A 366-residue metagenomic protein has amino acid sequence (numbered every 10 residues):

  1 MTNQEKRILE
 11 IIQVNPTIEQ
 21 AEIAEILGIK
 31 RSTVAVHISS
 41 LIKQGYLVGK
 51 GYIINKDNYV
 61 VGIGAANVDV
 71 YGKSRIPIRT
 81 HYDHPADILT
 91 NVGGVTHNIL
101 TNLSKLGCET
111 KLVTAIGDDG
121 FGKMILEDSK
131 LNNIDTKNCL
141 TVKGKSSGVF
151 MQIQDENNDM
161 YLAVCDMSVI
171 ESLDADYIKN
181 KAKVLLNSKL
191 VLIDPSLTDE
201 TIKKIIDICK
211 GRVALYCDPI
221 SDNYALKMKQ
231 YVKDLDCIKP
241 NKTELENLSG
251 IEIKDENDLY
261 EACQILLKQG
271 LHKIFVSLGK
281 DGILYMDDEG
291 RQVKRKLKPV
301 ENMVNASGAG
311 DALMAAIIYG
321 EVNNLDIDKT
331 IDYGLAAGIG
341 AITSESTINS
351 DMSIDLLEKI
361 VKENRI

Functional and structural regions predicted by a protein language model:
M1-Q20, I26-S32, V36-N55, K229 (+1 more regions): Conserved phosphate-binding/catalytic region of the ribokinase-like
Q4, I8-E10, I18-I26, K30-A115 (+1 more regions): Glycine-rich phosphate/adenosyl-contacting loop at the front of the ribokinase-like
K43-Y46, E171-D176, C217-N223: Short gly/ser/thr-rich secondary-structure transition/capping motifs
K56-D57, H81-A86, K105-K189, G211 (+1 more regions): Conserved N-terminal subdomain of the carbohydrate kinase-like
Y59, V70, K189-L190, C237: Structural motif
P77-D87, N133, Q292-E301: Glycine/charged-rich beta-loop-alpha catalytic/anionic-binding loops adjacent to active sites
L103, N241, G310: Short, conserved phosphate/pyrophosphate- and ester-handling motifs at nucleotide-, phospho-/glycolipid
L190-E261, D281-I283: Conserved beta-alpha-beta core of the PfkB/ribokinase-like small-molecule kinase fold
